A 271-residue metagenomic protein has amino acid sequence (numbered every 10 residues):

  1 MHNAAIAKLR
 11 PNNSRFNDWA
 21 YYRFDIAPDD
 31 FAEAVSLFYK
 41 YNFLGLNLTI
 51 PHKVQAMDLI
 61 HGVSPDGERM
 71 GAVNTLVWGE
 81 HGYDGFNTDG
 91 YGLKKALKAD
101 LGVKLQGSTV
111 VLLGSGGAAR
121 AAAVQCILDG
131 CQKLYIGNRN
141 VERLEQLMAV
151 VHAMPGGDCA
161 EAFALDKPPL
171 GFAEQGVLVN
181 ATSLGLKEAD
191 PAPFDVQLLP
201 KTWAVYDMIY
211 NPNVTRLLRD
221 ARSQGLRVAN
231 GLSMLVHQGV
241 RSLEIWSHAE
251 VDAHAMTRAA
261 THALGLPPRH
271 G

Functional and structural regions predicted by a protein language model:
M1-V103: Phosphate/diphosphate ligand-binding glycine-rich loop within oxidoreductases
Y22, L134-Y135, A229: Conserved beta-strand positions in the Rossmann-like core of class I SAM-dependent methyltransferases
L44, T49-M57, G117-A118, S183-L186 (+1 more regions): Short glycine-rich anion-binding loops that position phosphate/pyrophosphate groups of nucleotides and phosphorylated
G85-G90, L97, L101, Q106-L128 (+1 more regions): Glycine-rich adenosine-cofactor-binding loop
G107, A204, M208-G271: Adenosine-phosphate binding glycine-rich loop
L128-K133, S223-R227: Conserved S-adenosyl-L-methionine
D129-P155: NAD(P)-binding Rossmann-fold cofactor-contacting core
G156-G231: Rossmann-like adenosine-cofactor binding region
